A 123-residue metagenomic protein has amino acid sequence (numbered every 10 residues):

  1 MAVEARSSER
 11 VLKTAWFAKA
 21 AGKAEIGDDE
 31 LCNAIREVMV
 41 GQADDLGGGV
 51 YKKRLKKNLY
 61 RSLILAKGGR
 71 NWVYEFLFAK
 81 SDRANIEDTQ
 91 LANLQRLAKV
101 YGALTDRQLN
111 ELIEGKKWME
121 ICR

Functional and structural regions predicted by a protein language model:
M1-I26, E114-R123: Arg/Lys-rich, positively charged N-terminal/basic patches that mediate binding to nucleic acids
V3-E4, A18, V38, F78 (+1 more regions): Short, functionally important structural connectors and interaction interfaces within domains
R10-K53: N-terminal first-folded block
V11, E25, K57, A66-G69 (+1 more regions): Generic alpha-helical scaffold signal
E30, M39-V40, D44-G49, L55-Y60 (+3 more regions): A charge-rich, low-complexity, intrinsically flexible signal that marks solvent-exposed coils, linkers, repeats
Q42-R83: Basic/aromatic recognition patch in beta-strand/loop cores that engages polyanionic ligands
K67-C122: Enriched for short, Lys/Arg-rich terminal
